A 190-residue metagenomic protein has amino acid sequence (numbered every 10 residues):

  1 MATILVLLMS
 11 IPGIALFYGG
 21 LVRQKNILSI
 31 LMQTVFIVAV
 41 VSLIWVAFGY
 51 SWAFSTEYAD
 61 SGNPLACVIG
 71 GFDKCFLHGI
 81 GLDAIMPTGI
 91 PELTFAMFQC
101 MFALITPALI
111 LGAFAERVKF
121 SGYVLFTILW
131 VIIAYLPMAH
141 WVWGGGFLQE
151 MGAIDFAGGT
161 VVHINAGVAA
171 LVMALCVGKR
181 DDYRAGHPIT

Functional and structural regions predicted by a protein language model:
M1-T190: Hydrophobic alpha-helical transmembrane bundles of multi-pass membrane proteins
